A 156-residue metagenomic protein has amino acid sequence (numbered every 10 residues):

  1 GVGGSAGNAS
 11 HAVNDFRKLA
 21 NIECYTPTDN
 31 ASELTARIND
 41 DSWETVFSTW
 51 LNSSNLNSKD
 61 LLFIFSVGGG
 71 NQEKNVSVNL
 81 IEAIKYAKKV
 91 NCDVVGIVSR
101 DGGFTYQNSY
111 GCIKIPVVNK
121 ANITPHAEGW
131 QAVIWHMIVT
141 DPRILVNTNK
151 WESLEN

Functional and structural regions predicted by a protein language model:
V2-G7, G69-N71, G102: Gly/Ser/Thr-rich loops at beta-strand to alpha-helix junctions that form or flank small-molecule/cofactor-binding
V2-L56, L61: Glycine-rich, small/polar surface segments that engage phosphate groups of diverse ligands
R17, I81-K88: Surface-exposed amphipathic alpha-helices with a cationic face
T28, S66, G96-S99: Short beta-strand/turn micro-motifs composed of small residues that flank or help shape donor/cofactor-binding pockets
S58-Q72: A short, small-residue-rich loop immediately preceding and capping a beta-strand
G70-L80: Glycine/threonine-rich flexible loop motifs
K89, V98-N156: Short alpha-helices
